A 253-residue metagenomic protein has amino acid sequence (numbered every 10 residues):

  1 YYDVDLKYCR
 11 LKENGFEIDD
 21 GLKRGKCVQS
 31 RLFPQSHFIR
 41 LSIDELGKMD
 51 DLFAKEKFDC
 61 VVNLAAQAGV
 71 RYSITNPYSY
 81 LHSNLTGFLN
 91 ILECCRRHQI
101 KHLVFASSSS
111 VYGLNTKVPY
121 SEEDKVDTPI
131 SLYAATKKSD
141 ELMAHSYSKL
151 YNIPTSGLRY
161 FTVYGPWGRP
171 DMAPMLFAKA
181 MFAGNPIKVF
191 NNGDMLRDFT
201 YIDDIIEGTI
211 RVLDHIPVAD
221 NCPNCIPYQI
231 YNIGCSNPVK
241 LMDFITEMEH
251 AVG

Functional and structural regions predicted by a protein language model:
Y1-V163, L213, V239: N-terminal Rossmann-like NAD(P)+-binding domain of SDR-like oxidoreductases, especially those catalyzing
L6, D51, T75, M172 (+2 more regions): Generic recognition of short, well-ordered alpha-helical segments
G25, K179-G253: C-terminal substrate-binding subdomain of Rossmann-fold SDR/epimerase-dehydratase oxidoreductases
L41, Y80, R169, D194-R197 (+1 more regions): Pocket-edge positions in alpha/beta enzyme catalytic cores
A106, M172, M195: A conserved catalytic-core signature of glycosyltransferases
V118-P119, P170-A178: A glycine/serine/threonine-rich, flexible loop-to-helix segment that serves as the NAD(P) cofactor-binding "lid"
P129-T136, Y160, P166, P170-P174 (+1 more regions): The catalytic Tyr-centered alpha-helix of NAD(P)H-dependent dehydrogenases
S139, M143, Y147, F177 (+2 more regions): Hydrophobic alpha-helix immediately C-terminal to the catalytic Tyr-X-X-X-Lys motif of short-chain
